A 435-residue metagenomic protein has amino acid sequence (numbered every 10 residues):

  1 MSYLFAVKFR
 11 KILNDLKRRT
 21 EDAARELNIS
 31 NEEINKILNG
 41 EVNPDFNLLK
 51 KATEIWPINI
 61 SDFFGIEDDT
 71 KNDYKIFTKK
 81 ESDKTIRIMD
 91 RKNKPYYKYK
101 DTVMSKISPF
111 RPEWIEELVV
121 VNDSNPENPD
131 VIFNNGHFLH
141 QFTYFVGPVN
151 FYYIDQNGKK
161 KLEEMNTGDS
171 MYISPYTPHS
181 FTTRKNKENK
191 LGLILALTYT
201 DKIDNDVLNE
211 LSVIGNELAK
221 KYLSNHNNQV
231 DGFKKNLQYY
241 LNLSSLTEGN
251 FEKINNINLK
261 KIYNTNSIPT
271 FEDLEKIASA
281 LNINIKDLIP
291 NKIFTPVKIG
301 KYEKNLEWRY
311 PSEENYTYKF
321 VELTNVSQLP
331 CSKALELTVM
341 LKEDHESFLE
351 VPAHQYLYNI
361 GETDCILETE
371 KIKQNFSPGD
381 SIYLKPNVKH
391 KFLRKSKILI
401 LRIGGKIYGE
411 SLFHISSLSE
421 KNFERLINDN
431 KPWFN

Functional and structural regions predicted by a protein language model:
M1-R18, K220-T247: A short, Lys/Arg-rich alpha-helix, primarily the initiator
L16-K36, L243-K261: Short alpha-helical DNA-recognition segment
N35-K36, F46, K50, F64 (+3 more regions): Key DNA-contacting residues within the recognition helix of helix-turn-helix
G40-I55, T265-S279: Short, basic-rich loop-to-helix N-cap that marks the start of a DNA-contacting helix
I58-V121, E217, K221-V230, K234-N236 (+5 more regions): A short, N-terminal "cap"/entry segment at the start of jelly-roll beta-barrel domains of the cupin/DSBH fold
T102, D155-T177, T369-K389: Short acidic-glycine-tyrosine-enriched beta hairpin
P112-E116, S170-Y172, K185-E210, C331-T338 (+3 more regions): A short hydrophobic beta-strand segment most commonly corresponding to one strand of the jelly-roll/cupin
E116-V121, F133-D155, L197, L337-L341 (+1 more regions): Short, conserved beta-strand element in jelly-roll/cupin
